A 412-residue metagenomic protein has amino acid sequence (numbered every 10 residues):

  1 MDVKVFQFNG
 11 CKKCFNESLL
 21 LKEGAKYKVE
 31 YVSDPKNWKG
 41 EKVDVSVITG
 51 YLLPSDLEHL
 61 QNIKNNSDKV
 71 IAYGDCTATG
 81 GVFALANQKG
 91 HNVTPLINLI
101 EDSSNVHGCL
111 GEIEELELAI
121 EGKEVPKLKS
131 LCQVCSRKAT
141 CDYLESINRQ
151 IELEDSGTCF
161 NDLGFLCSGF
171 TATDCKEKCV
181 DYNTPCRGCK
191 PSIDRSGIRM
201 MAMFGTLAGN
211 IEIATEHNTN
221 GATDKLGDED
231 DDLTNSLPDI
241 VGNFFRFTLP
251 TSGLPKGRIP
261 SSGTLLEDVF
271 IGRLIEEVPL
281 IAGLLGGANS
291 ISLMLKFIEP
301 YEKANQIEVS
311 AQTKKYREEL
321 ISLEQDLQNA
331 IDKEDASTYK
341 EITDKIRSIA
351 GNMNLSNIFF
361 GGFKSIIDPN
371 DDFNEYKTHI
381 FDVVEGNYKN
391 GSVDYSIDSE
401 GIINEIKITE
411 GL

Functional and structural regions predicted by a protein language model:
M1-V47, D56-Y73, V82, A86-L265 (+1 more regions): Iron-sulfur (Fe-S) cluster-binding modules
G50-L52: Short glycine-/small-residue-rich Rossmann-like dinucleotide-binding loops
C76: Catalytic metal-binding/acid-base residues of hydrolase active sites
I259-L412: Active-site bordering "gate/hinge" segments that shape substrate access to catalytic or cofactor-binding pockets
